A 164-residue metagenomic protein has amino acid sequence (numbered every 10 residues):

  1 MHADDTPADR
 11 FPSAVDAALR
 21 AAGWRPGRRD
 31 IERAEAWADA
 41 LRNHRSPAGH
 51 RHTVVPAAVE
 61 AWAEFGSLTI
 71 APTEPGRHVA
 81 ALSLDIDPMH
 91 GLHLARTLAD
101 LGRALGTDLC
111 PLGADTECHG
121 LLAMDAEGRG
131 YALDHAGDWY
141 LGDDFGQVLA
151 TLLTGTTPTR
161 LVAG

Functional and structural regions predicted by a protein language model:
M1-H119, T159-G164: A surface-exposed partner-binding patch
L92-H93, C118-L122, A136-Q147: Short, surface-exposed beta-strand/loop "edge" segments at domain boundaries and coil↔beta transitions
M124-G128: Short acidic-glycine loop/turn motifs at beta-strand connectors
G130-H135: Short, compact, well-ordered microdomains
G137-G164: Compact, glycine/acidic-enriched structural inserts
